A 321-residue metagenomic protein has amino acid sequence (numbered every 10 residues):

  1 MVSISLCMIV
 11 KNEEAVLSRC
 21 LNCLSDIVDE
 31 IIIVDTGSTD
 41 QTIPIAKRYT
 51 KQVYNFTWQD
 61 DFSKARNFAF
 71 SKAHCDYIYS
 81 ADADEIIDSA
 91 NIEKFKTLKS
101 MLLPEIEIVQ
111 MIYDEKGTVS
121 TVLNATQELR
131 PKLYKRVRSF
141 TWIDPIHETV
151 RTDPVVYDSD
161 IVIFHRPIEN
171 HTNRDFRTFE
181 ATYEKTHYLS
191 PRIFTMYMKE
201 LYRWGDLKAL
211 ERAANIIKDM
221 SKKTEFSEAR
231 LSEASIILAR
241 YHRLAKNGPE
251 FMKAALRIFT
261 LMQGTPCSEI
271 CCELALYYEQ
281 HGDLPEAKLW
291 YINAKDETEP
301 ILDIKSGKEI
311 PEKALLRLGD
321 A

Functional and structural regions predicted by a protein language model:
C7-E30: Short, well-formed alpha-helical segments that are part of the catalytic scaffolds of diverse glycosyltransferases
C23, D35-I45, W58, D82: A conserved acidic beta->alpha catalytic loop
I43-F68, K72: Conserved donor nucleotide-binding strand/loop of the catalytic core
K64-F70, A81, D88-K208: Catalytic-site signature of metal-activated, phosphate-bearing donor transferases, centered on the GT-A/GT-A-like
I78: Short aromatic/hydrophobic "clamp" motif used to bind/position activated sugar donors
D175, L210-A213, F251, A287: Single-residue signature of alpha-solenoid repeat helices
K199, R240, L276, R317-D320: Residue-level recognition of tetratricopeptide repeat
